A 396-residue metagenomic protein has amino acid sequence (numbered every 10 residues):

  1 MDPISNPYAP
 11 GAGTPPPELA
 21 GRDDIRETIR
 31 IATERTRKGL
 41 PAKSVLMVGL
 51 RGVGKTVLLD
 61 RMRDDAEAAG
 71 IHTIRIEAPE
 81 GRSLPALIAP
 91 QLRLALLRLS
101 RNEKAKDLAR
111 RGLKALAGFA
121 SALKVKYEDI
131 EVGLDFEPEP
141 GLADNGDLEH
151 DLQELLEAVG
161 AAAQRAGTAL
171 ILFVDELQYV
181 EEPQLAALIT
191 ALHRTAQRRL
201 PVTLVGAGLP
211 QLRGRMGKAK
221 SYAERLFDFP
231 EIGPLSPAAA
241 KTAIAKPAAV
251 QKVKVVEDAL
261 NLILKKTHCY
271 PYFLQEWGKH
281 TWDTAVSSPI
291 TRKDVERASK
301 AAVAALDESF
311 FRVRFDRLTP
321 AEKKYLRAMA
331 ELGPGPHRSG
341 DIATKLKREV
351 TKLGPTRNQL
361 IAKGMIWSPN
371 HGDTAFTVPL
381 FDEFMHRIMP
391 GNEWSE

Functional and structural regions predicted by a protein language model:
M1-K43, L108, W394-E396: A short, basic N-terminal segment
S5, K43, D258, R297 (+1 more regions): C-terminal leucine-rich, beta-strand-based interaction scaffolds used for sensing/assembly
A32, T284, A328-L332: Short amphipathic alpha-helical elements of helix-turn-helix/winged-helix folds
P41-G49, V53, V57-L170, L200-V202: P-loop NTPase nucleotide-binding core
D65, A191, H280, Q359-A362: Alpha-helical DNA-recognition elements
I76-E77, D228-A239: Conserved AAA+ ATPase "SRH/arginine-finger" region at the nucleotide-binding site
Q164-V174, Q178-A187, A191-S221: Sensor-1/coupling segment of RecA-like P-loop NTPase cores
A240-S309: Amphipathic alpha-helical "lid/sensor" segments that cap RecA-like P-loop NTPase cores
